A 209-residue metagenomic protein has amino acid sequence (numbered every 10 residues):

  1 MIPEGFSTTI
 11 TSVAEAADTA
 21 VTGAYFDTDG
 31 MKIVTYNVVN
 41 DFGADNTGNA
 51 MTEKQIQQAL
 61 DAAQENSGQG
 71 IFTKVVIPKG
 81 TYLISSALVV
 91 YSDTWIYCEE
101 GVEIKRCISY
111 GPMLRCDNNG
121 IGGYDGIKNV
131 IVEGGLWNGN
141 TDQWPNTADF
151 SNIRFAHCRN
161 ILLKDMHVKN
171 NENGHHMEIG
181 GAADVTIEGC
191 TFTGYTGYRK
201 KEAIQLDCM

Functional and structural regions predicted by a protein language model:
M1-E4: Sec-dependent N-terminal signal peptides of Gram-positive bacterial secreted proteins and lipoproteins
F6-I33: Low-complexity, acidic Ser/Thr/Pro-rich repeat tracts that form intrinsically disordered stalk/linker regions of very
M31-D41, L136: Gly-rich Lys/Arg/Thr-decorated short loops/hinges at beta-loop-alpha junctions or inter-strand turns that position
V39-P78: Acidic Gly/Asp/Thr-rich repetitive segments characteristic of extracellular carbohydrate-active and adhesion proteins
Q57-N66, Y82-Y97, I104-E133, N140-N160 (+1 more regions): Extracellular beta-strand-rich solenoid/capping regions of secreted or surface-exposed proteins that bind or remodel
G68-F72, N146-T147, Y198-R199: Short helix-terminating capping/connector loops at secondary-structure junctions
E100-V102, K128-G139, R159-N170, A183-T196 (+2 more regions): Right-handed parallel beta-helix
